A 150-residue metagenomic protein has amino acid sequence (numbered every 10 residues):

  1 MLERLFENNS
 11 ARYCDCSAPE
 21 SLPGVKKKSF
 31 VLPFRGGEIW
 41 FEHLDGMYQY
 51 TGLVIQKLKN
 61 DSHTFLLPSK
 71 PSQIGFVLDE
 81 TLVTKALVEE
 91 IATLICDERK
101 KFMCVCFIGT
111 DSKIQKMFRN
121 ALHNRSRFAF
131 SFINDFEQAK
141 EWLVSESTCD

Functional and structural regions predicted by a protein language model:
L2-D150: Amphipathic, Lys/Arg-enriched alpha-helical "gate/interface" segment within cytosolic domains that mediates
